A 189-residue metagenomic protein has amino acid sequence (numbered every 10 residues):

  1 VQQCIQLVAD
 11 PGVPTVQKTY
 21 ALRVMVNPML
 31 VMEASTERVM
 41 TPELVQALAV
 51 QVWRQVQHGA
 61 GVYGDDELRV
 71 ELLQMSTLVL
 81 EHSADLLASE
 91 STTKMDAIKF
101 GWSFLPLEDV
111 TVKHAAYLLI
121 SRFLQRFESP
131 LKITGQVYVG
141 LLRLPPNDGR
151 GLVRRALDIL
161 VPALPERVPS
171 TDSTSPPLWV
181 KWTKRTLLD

Functional and structural regions predicted by a protein language model:
V1, L30-Q46, S83-K94, L124-G135 (+1 more regions): Flexible loop/turn segments at the boundaries of HEAT repeats in alpha-solenoid HEAT proteins
V1, M25, L48-H58, S76 (+1 more regions): Short, intrinsically disordered, charge-balanced linker/junction segments flanking boundaries in proteins
Q2-C4, K94-G101: Short linear interaction motifs
Q3, L7, P28, Q55 (+3 more regions): Alpha-helical recognition domains of nuclear gene-regulatory proteins
L7-T19, S35-E43, Q55-V70, A88 (+5 more regions): Short coil/turn segments at helix-helix junctions and helix-capping linkers within large alpha-helical proteins
V16-P28, V52, G64-S83, A97 (+3 more regions): HEAT-repeat alpha-solenoid elements in large eukaryotic scaffold proteins
K113, S121-R126: C-terminal, active-site-flanking charged/polar segments
